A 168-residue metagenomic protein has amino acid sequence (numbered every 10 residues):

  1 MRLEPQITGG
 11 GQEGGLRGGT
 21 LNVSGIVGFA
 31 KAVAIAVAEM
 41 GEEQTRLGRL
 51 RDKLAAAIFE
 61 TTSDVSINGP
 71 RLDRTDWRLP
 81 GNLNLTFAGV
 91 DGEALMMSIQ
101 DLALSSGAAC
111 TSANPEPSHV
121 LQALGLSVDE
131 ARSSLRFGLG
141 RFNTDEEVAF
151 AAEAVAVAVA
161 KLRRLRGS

Functional and structural regions predicted by a protein language model:
M1-S168: Pyridoxal 5′-phosphate
